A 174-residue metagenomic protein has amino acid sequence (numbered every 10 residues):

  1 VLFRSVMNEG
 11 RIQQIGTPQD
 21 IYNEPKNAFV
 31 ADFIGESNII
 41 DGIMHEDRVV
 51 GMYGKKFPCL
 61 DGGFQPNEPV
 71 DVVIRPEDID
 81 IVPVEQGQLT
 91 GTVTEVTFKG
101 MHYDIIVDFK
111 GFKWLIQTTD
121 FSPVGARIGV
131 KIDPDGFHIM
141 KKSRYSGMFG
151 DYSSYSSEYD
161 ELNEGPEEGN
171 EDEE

Functional and structural regions predicted by a protein language model:
V1-L2, D135: Compositionally biased, intrinsically disordered low-complexity segments
F3-K55: Internal alpha/beta loop-helix hairpins
S37, R48-E174: Non-catalytic connector elements of ABC transporters
